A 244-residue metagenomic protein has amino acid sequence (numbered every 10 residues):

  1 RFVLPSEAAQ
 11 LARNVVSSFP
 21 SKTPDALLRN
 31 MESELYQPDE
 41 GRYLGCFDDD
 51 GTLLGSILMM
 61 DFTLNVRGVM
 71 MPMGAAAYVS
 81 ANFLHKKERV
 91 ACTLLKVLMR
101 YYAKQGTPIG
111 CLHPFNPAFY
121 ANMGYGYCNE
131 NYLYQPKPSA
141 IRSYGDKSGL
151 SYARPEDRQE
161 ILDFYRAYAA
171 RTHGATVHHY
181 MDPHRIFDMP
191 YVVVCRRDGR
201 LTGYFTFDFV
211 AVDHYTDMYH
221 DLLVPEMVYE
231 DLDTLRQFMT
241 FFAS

Functional and structural regions predicted by a protein language model:
R1-D61, G68, A75, I141-Y180 (+1 more regions): Short amphipathic alpha-helix that is part of the acyltransferase structural core
F62, V79-A81, F115-P117, Y125 (+1 more regions): An acidic- and aromatic-residue-enriched active-site/binding cleft used to recognize and process polar
Y78-A81, K87-K104, D231-A243: Conserved acetyl-CoA-binding loop-helix of GNAT-fold acetyltransferases
K104-P108, P114-Y132, Q237: Conserved active-site alpha-helix within GNAT-family acetyltransferase domains
E130-P225, Y229-S244: Amide-forming acyltransferase catalytic core, primarily the GNAT-like/NAT-type and related acyltransferase folds
